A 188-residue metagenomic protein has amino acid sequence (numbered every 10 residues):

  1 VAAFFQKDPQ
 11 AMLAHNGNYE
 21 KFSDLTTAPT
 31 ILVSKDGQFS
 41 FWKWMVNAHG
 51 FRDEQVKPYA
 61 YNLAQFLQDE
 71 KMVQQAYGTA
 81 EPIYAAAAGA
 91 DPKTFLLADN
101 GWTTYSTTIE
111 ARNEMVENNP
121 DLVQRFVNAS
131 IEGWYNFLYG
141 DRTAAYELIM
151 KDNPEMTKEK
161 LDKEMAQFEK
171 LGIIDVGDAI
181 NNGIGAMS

Functional and structural regions predicted by a protein language model:
V1-T79, F95-L97: Short, glycine-/small- and polar/acidic-enriched structural segments that line small-molecule recognition paths
F5-Q6, S34-F39, Y59, Q74-G78 (+5 more regions): Solvent-exposed, acidic/flexible segments
P9, F22, F39-W42, L63 (+5 more regions): Extracytoplasmic/secreted envelope proteins and their assembly/folding machinery, especially bacterial periplasmic
Q10-Y19, S106-D121: A bilobed periplasmic-binding-protein/Venus flytrap-type ligand-binding module shared by bacterial periplasmic
H49-F51, G89, M156: Short helix-capping segments at alpha-helix termini
Q75-A76, T104-A111, V127-W134: Active-site-proximal catalytic alpha-helix in oxidoreductases
G78, P82-N100, T104: Extracytoplasmic/periplasmic substrate-binding proteins
E117-S188: Secondary-structure end/capping motifs
